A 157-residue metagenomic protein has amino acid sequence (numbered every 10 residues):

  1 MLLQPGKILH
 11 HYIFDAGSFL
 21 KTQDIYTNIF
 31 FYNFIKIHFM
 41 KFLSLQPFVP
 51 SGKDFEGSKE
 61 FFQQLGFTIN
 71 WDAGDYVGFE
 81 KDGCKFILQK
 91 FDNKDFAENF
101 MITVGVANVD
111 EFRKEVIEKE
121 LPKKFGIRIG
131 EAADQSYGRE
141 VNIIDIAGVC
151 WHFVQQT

Functional and structural regions predicted by a protein language model:
I8-L9, A16-G17, T22-Q23: Targeting/processing segments of secretory and organellar proteins
I25-E56, I102: N-terminal beta-strand motif that seeds the catalytic metal site of vicinal oxygen chelate
F48-S51, K90, D134-S136, N142 (+1 more regions): Short beta->alpha transition motifs characteristic of CBS
V49-F86: Core segments of cupin and vicinal oxygen chelate
A73-D75, F96, Q135-R139: Short acidic/glycine-enriched loop/turn segments that link adjacent beta-strands
F79-G83, I143-I146, Q156: Active-site beta-strand termini and strand-to-loop segments that position acidic
T103-C150: Vicinal oxygen chelate
